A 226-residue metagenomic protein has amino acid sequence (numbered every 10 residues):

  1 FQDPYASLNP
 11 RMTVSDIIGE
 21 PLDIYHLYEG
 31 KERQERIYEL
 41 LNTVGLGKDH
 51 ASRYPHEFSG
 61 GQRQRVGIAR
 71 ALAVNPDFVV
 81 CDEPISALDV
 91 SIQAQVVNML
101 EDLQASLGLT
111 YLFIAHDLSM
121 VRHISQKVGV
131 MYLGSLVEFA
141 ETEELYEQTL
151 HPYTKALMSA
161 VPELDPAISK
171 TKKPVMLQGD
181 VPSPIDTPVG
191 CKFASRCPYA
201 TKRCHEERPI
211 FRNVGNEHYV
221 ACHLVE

Functional and structural regions predicted by a protein language model:
P10-I24: Q-loop/switch helix immediately C-terminal to the Walker
E32-D49, M158-S159: Conserved ABC ATPase "signature" region
Y54-F58, Q62: Conserved ABC ATPase signature
A73-D77: A short, proline-enriched helix->beta-strand linker immediately N-terminal to the Walker B motif in ABC-type P-loop
V79-D82: Catalytic Walker B motif of ABC-type/P-loop ATPase nucleotide-binding domains
P84, L88, I92-K170: P-loop NTP-binding/switch modules centered on Walker-like glycine-rich loops
E141-E226: Charged, flexible cofactor/metal-binding loops and thiol motifs
